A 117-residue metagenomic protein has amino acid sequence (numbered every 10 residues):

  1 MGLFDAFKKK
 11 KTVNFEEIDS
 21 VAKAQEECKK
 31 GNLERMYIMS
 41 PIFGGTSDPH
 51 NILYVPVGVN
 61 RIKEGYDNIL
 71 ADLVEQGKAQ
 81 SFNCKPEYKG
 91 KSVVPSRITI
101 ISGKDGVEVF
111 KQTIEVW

Functional and structural regions predicted by a protein language model:
M1-K10, V109: Polybasic, low-complexity association/targeting segments
F15-W117: Domain-level detector of nuclease and nuclease-like folds in predominantly extracellular/periplasmic contexts
